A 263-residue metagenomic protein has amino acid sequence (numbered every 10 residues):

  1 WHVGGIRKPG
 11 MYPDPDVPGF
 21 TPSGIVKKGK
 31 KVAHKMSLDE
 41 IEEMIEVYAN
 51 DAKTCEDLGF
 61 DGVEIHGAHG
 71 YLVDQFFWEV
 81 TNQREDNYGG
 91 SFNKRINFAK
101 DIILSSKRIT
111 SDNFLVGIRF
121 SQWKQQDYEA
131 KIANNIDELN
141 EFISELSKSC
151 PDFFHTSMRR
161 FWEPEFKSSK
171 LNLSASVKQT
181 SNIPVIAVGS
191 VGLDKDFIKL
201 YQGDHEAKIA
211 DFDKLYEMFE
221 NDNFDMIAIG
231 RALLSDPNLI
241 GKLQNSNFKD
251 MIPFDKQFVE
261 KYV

Functional and structural regions predicted by a protein language model:
W1-V263: Flavin-dependent oxidoreductase catalytic cores
